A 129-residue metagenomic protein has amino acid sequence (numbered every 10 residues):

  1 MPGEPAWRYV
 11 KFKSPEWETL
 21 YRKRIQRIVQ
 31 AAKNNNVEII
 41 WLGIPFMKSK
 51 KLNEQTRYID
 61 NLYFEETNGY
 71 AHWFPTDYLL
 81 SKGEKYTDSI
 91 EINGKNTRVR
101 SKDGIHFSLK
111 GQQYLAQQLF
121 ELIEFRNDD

Functional and structural regions predicted by a protein language model:
M1-L109, Q113, Q117-D128: Alpha-helical cap/lid subdomain in secreted, periplasmic, or secretory-pathway luminal O-acyl-processing enzymes
